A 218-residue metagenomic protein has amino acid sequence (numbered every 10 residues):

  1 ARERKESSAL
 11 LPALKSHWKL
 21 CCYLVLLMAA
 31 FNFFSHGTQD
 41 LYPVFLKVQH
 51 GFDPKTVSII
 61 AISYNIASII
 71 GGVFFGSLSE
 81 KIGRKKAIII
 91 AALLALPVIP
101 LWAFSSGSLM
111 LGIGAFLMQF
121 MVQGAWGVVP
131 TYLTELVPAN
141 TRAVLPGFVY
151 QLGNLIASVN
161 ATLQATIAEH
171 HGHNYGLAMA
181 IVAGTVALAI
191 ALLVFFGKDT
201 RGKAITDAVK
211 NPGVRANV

Functional and structural regions predicted by a protein language model:
A1-C21: Juxtamembrane intracellular "pre-TM" segments in multi-pass secondary transporters
W18-I69, A157-A161: Extracytoplasmic gate region of multi-pass secondary transporters
G72-G83: Helix-to-loop junctions at the C-terminal end of transmembrane segments in multipass secondary transporters
K86-L101: Structural signature of the two symmetry-related core transmembrane helices
A103-G114: Helix-loop junctions at membrane interfaces in 12-TM secondary transporters
A139-H171: A late C-terminal transmembrane helix in Major Facilitator Superfamily
T166-G184: A membrane-interface helix-boundary motif in multi-pass transporters
A183-N211: Multi-pass alpha-helical transporter architecture, strongest for 12-TM Major Facilitator/SLC carriers used
